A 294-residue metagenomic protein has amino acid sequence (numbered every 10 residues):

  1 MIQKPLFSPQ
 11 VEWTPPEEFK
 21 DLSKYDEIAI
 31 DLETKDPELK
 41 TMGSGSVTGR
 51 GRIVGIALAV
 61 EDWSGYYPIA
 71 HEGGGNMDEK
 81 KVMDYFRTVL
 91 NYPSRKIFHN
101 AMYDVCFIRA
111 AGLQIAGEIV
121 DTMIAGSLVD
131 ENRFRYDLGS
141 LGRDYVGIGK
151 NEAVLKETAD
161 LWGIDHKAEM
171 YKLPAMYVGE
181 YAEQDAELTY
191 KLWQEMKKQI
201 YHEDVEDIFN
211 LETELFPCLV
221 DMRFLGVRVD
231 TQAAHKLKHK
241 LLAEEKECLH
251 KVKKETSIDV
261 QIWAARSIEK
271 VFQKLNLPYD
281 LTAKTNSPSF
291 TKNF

Functional and structural regions predicted by a protein language model:
M1-E72, R133, R143-V146, N151-F294: Conserved "right-hand" nucleotidyltransferase catalytic core of DNA-directed polymerases
E27, S64-Y66, K96, G117-D121: Conserved beta-strand scaffold positions in the cores of enzyme catalytic domains, especially in NTP/NDP-utilizing
A29, S94-A101: Acidic beta-strand-to-loop metal/phosphate-binding motif
T34-D36, M102-Y103, I124: Short, glycine/acidic-enriched loop or turn micro-motifs at the edges of active sites
E61-K96, V227: Nucleic-acid-processing active sites and adjacent nucleic-acid-binding tracks, predominantly divalent metal-dependent
M83, R135-G139, A186: Amphipathic alpha-helical transducer elements in NTP-driven molecular machines
Y103-A110, K270-V271: Phosphate- and divalent-cation-binding pockets in alpha/beta enzyme and binding domains that engage nucleotide-derived
Q114-E131, D137-R143: Conserved beta-strand -> loop -> alpha-helix junction used to position metal-binding or nucleic-acid-contacting
